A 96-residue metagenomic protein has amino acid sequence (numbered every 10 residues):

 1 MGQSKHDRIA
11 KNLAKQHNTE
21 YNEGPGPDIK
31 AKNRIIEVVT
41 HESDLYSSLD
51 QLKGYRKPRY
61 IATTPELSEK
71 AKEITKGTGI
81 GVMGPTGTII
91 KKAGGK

Functional and structural regions predicted by a protein language model:
M1-K30, T78: Acidic-basic catalytic patches of nuclease active cores, encompassing PD-(D/E)XK and other metal-cofactor nuclease
Q3-K5, H41, T64: Alpha-helix initiation/capping motif
L13, P27-S48: Conserved catalytic cores of phosphodiester-cleaving nucleases, focusing on short active-site segments
N33-I35, K57-A62, I80: Hydrophobic beta-strand segments of well-ordered beta-sheets in folded domains
S43-I74: Short, charged, amphipathic alpha-helix that recurs within catalytic cores of restriction-modification and other
E66-K96: Domain-level recognition of nuclease-like catalytic cores that cleave nucleotide substrates
